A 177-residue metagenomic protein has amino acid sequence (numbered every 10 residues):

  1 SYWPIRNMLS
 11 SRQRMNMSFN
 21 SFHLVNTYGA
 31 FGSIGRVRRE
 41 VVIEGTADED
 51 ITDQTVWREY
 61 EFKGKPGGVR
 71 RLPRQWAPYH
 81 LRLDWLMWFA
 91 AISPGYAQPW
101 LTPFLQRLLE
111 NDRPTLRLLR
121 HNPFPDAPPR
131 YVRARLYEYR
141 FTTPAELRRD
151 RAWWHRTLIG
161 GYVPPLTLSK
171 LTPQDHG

Functional and structural regions predicted by a protein language model:
S1-G177: Alpha-helical membrane-anchoring segments
